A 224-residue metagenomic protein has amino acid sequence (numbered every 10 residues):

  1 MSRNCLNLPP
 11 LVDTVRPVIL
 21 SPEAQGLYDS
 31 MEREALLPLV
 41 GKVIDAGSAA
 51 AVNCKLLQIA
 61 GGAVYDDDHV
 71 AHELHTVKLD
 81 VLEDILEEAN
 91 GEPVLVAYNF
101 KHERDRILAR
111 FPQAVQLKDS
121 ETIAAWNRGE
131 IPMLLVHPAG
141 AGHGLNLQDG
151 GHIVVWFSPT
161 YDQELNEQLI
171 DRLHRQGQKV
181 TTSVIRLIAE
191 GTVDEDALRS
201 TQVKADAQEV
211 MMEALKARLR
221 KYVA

Functional and structural regions predicted by a protein language model:
M1-G91, V184, T201-V203: Inter-lobe coupling linker of SF2 helicases/translocases
L27, E103-I107, H143-N146, L165 (+1 more regions): Phosphate- and divalent-cation-binding pockets in alpha/beta enzyme and binding domains that engage nucleotide-derived
K55, L79, E83, R104 (+4 more regions): ASCE RecA-like P-loop NTPase motor cores that couple ATP hydrolysis to mechanical translocation on nucleic acids
L95-A97, H102-H143: Conserved helicase ATPase core of P-loop NTP-dependent helicases/translocases
A97, V136-H137, V155-S158, L187-I188: Conserved beta-strand segments of the P-loop GTPase G domain that flank and frequently precede/overlap
L134, I153-V154, L173: Short, well-ordered beta-strand core segments
N146-P159, S183-R186: A short beta-strand element within the Helicase C-terminal
Y161-A224: A conserved SF2-helicase RecA2
